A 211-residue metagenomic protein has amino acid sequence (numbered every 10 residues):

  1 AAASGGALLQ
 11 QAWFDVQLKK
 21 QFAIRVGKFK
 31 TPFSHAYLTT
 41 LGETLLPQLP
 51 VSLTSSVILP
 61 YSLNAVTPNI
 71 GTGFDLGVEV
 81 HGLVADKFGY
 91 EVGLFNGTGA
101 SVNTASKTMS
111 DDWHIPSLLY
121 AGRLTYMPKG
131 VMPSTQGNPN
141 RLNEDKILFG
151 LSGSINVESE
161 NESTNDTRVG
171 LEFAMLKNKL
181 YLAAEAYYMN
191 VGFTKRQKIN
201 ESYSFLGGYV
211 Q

Functional and structural regions predicted by a protein language model:
A1-A100, P116-V131, Q136-D145, Y203-Q211: Outer membrane beta-barrel
A2, N64-V66, N103-S110, K195-N200: Extracellular loop and loop/strand-boundary signature of outer-membrane beta-barrel proteins
L49-L53, N103-S106, E172-Y181: Glycine-rich loops and low-complexity Gly/Arg-rich segments that provide flexible linkers or classic glycine-based
I58-N64, S106-K107, G153-V157, F193-K195: Extracytoplasmic loops and strand-loop junctions of Gram-negative outer membrane beta-barrel proteins
T72, G93, D112-P116, N161-N165 (+2 more regions): Short, contiguous, pocket-lining structural segments that sit at or immediately flank catalytic/ligand-binding sites
T98-V102, N156-E158: C-terminal ends of transmembrane alpha-helices and the immediately adjacent extracellular/lumenal or cytosolic loop
R123-Q211: Detector for outer-membrane/organellar transmembrane beta-barrel domains, recognizing the amphipathic beta-strand
